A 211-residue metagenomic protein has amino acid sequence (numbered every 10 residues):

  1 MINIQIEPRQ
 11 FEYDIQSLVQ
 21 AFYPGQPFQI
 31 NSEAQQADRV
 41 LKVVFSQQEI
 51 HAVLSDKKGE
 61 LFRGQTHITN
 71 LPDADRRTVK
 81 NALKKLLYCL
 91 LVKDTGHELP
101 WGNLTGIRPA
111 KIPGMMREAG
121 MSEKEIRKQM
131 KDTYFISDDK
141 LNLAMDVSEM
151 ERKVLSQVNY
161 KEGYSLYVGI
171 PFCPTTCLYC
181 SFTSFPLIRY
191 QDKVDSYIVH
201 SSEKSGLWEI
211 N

Functional and structural regions predicted by a protein language model:
I2, V19-A21, G25-A74, A82-L83: Short, well-ordered secondary-structure micro-motifs within conserved domains or adaptor modules
I6-F11: Short, surface-exposed ligand-recognition loops at beta-strand->loop->(often short) alpha-helix junctions that present
P72-E98: Accessory, often N-terminal, substrate/partner-engagement and coupling regions that sit outside the core NTP/cofactor
D94-E98, E118-L166: N-terminal [4Fe-4S]-dependent radical SAM core
G163-S196: Canonical Radical SAM [4Fe-4S] cluster-binding loop centered on the CxxxCxxC motif and its immediate flanking residues
S202-N211: Conserved SAM/AdoMet-binding glycine-rich loop
